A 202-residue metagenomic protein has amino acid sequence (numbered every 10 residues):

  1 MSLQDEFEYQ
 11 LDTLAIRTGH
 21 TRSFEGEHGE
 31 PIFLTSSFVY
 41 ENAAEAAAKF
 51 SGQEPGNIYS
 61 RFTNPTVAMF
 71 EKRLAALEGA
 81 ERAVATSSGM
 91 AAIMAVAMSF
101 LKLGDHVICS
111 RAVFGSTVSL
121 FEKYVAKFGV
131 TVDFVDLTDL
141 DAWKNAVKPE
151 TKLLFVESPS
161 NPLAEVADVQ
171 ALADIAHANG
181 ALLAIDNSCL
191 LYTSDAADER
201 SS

Functional and structural regions predicted by a protein language model:
S2-N64, K72: N-terminal "arm"/small-domain region of PLP-dependent enzymes with the aminotransferase-like
L3-E6, R17, T21, R82-S194: Conserved PLP-enzyme active-site core in the AAT-like
Q10, M69, F155, A196-A197: Intrinsically disordered, low-complexity regulatory regions of eukaryotic regulatory proteins
N42-A91, S116-K123: Conserved N-terminal alpha-helix of the aminotransferase class I/II PLP-enzyme fold
Y192-S202: Single conserved hydrophobic/aromatic residue that forms the stacking wall/gate of nucleotide- or nucleobase-binding
